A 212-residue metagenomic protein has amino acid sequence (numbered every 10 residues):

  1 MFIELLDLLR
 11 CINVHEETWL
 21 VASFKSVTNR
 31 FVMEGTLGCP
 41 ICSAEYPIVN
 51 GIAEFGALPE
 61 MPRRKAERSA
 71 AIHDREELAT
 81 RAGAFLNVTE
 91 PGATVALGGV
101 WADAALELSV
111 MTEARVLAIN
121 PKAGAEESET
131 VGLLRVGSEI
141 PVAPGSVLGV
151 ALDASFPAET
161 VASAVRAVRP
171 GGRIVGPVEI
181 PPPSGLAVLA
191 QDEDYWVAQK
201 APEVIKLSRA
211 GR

Functional and structural regions predicted by a protein language model:
M1-S69, G185, I205-R212: N-terminal auxiliary segments of SAM/dcSAM-dependent transferases
V21, F55-G56, A66-T94, V100-M111: Conserved alpha-helix/loop element of class I SAM-dependent methyltransferases that forms part of the SAM/SAH-binding
E90-V142: Class I SAM-dependent methyltransferase SAM/SAH-binding core
P91-A93, S128-S163, A210-G211: A short acidic, Gly/Pro-enriched loop at the edge of an enzyme's catalytic core that lines a small-molecule cofactor
A96-G98, A118-N120, V150-A154, G176-P177: Conserved beta-strand segments of the P-loop GTPase G domain that flank and frequently precede/overlap
G99-D103, A154-A158, I180: Short beta->alpha connector loops
A158-I174, V178-I180: A short glycine-rich, Lys/Arg-flanked "PGG" loop and its adjoining helix->strand segment in the class I
P182-R212: Core SAM-dependent methyltransferase catalytic element
